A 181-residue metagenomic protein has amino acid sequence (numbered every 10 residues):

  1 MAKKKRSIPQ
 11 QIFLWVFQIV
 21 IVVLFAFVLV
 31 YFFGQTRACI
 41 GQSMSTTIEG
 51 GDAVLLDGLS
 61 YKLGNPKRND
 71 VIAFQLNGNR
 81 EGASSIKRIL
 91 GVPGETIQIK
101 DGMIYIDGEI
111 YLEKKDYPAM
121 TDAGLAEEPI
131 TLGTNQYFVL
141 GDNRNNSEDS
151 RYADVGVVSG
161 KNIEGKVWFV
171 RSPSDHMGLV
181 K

Functional and structural regions predicted by a protein language model:
M1-S84, V158-K181: Protein maturation boundaries and topogenic segments
D52, D70-V71, E95, Q136 (+1 more regions): Structural motif
S84-I106: Mid-length scaffold segments of soluble, non-membrane domains
I106-G124: PP2C/PPM family metal-dependent serine/threonine protein phosphatase catalytic domain, recognizing the conserved
P118-Q136: Acidic loop->beta-strand submotif enriched in PP2C/PPM serine/threonine phosphatases
N145-V155: Active-site loop architecture of trypsin-fold serine endopeptidases
